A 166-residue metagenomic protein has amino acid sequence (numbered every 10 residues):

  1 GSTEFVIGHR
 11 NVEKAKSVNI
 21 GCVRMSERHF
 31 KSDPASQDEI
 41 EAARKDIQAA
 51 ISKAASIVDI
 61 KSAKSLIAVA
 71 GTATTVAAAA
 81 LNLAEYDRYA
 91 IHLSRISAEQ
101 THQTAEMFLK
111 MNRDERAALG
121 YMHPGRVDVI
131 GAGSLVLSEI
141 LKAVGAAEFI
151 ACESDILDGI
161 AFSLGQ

Functional and structural regions predicted by a protein language model:
S2: Active-site-adjacent helix-turn-beta-strand microarchitecture at beta-sheet edges that either contains or buttresses
V6-Q166: Helical "lid/coupling" subdomains associated with nucleotide-phosphate turnover
